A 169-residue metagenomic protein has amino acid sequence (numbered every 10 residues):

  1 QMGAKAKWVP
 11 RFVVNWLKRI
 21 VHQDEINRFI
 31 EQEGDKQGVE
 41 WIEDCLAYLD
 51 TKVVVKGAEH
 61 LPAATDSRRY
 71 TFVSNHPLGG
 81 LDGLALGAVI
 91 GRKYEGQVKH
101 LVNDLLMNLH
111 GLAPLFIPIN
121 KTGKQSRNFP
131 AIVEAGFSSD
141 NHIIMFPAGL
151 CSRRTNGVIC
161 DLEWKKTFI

Functional and structural regions predicted by a protein language model:
Q1-Y70, H76, L81-A85, E95 (+1 more regions): Membrane-anchoring hydrophobic helices of lipid-metabolizing enzymes
K52-I169: Soluble catalytic domains of membrane acyltransferases
